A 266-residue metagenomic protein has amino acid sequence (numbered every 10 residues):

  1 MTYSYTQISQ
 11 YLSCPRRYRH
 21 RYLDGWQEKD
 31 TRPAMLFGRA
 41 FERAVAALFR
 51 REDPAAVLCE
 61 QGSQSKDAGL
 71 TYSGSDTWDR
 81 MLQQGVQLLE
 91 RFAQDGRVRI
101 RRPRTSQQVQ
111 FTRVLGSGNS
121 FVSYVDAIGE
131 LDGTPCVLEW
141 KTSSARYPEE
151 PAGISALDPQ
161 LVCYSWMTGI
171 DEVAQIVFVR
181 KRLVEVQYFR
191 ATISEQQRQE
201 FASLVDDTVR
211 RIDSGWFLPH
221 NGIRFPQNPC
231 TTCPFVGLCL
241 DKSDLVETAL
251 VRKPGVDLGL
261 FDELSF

Functional and structural regions predicted by a protein language model:
M1-Q7: Short acidic, Pro/Gly- and aromatic-enriched capping/linker segments at domain boundaries
I8-D53, L82, Q107, T232-F235: Nuclease catalytic cores
Y11-R19, E52-G69, G169-K181: Short, compositionally biased low-complexity segments
P15-E28, Q64-G69, V137, A145-R146 (+1 more regions): Short amphipathic alpha-helical segments and their helix-coil junctions
P33, F37, M81, L157-Q160 (+1 more regions): Hydrophobic (often cysteine-bearing) scaffold residues that line and stabilize catalytic clefts of nucleotide/cofactor
A40-Q110, V114: A non-catalytic, helix-rich entry segment at domain boundaries
P103-R210: Mg2+/Mn2+-dependent nuclease catalytic core
I154, S165-F266: Metal-dependent nuclease catalytic regions and adjoining charged, substrate-binding loops involved in nucleic-acid end
